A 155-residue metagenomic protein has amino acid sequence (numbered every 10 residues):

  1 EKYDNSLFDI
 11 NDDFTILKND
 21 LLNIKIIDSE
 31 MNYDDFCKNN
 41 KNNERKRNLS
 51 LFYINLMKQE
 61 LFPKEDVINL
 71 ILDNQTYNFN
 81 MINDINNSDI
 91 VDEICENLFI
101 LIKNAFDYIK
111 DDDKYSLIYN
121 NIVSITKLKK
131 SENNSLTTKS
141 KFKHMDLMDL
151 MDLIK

Functional and structural regions predicted by a protein language model:
E1-K155: Alpha-helical interaction scaffolds
